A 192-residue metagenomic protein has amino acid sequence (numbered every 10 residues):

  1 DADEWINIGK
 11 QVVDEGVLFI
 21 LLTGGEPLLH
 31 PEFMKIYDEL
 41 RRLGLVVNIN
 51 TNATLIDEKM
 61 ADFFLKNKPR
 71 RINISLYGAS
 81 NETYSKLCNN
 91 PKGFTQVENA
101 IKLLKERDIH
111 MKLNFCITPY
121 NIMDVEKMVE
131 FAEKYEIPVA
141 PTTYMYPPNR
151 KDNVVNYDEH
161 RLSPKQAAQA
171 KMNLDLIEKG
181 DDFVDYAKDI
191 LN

Functional and structural regions predicted by a protein language model:
D1-R71, Q169-L174: Conserved alpha-helical substructure of the radical SAM core
K66-N67, S75-N192: Radical SAM enzyme [4Fe-4S]-AdoMet core and its adjacent flexible, acidic and glycine-rich loops/tails across
